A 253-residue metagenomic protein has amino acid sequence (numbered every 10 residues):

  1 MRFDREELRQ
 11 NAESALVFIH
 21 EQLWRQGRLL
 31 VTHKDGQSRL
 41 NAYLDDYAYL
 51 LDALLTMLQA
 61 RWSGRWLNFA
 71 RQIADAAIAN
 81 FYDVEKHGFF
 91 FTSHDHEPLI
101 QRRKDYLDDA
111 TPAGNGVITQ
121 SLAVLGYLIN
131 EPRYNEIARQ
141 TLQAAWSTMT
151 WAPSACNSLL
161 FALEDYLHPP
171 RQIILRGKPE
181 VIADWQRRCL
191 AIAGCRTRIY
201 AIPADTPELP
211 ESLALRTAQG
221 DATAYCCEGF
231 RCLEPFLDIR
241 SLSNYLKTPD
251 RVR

Functional and structural regions predicted by a protein language model:
M1-R253: Glycan-recognition and catalytic cores of secretory/periplasmic carbohydrate-active enzymes
